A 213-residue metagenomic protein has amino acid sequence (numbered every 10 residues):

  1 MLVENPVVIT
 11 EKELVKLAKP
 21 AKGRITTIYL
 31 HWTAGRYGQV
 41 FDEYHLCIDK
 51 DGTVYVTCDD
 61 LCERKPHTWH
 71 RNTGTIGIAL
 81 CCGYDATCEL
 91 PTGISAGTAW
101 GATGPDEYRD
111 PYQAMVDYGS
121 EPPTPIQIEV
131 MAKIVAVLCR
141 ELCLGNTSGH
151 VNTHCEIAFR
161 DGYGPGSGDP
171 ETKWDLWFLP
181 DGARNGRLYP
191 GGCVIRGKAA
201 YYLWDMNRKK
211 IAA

Functional and structural regions predicted by a protein language model:
M1-K22, G83-A213: Basic/polar, cationic surfaces and motifs that engage anionic cell-wall and phosphate/carboxylate ligands
M1-N72: N-terminal catalytic cores of peptidoglycan-degrading enzymes
T27, T75-G77, H150-N152: Structural preference for beta-strand elements that scaffold enzyme active sites
T33-G35, A79-G83, R160: Short glycine-rich beta-strand segments
C47-D51, P66-H67, T75-I76, A96-W100 (+1 more regions): Short, low-complexity, polar/charged sequence segments that are solvent-exposed and flexible
C58-E63, I76-G77, E107-A114: Short C-terminal domain-edge/linker segments immediately following a structured domain
H67-D85: Short HxH-centered metal-ligating active-site micro-motif
